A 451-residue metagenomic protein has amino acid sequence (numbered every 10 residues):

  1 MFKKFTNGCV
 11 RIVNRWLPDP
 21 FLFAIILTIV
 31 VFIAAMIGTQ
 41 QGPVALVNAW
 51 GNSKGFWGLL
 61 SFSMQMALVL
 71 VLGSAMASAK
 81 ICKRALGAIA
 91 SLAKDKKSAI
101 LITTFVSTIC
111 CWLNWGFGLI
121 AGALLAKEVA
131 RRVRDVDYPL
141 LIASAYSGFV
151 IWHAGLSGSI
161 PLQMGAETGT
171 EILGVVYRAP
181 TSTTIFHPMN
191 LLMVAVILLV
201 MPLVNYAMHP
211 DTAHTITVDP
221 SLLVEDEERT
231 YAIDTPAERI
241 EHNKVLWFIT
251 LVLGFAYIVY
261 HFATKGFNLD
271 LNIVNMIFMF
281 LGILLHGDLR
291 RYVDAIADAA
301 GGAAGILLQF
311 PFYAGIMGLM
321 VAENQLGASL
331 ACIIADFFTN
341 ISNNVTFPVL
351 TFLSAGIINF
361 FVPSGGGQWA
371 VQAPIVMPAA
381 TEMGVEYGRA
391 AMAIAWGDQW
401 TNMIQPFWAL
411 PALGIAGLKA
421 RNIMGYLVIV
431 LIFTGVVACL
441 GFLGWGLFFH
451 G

Functional and structural regions predicted by a protein language model:
M1-V71, F186-L199, L203-Q309, I429-I432 (+1 more regions): Hydrophobic transmembrane alpha-helices of multi-pass small-molecule transporters
F5-C9, A45-G51, A77-A93, E128-D137 (+3 more regions): Flexible loop linkers connecting adjacent transmembrane helices in multi-pass alpha-helical membrane transporters
D19, G55-S63, A90-I102, V133-L141 (+5 more regions): Membrane-interfacial loop-to-helix junctions in multi-pass transporters
P20-I33, P139-L162, Q309-I316: Hydrophobic alpha-helical membrane-insertion segments
S53-S61, Q65-E171, F361: Early transmembrane hairpin of solute transport permeases
L92-L125, F310-E323, A335-P378: Hydrophobic alpha-helical transmembrane segments of multi-pass integral membrane proteins, predominantly secondary
K96-C111, D135-L156, V176, T181-S182 (+2 more regions): Alpha-helical transmembrane segments of multi-pass membrane proteins
L125-I216, W408-G441: Membrane-core helix-loop-helix motifs of multi-pass transport proteins
